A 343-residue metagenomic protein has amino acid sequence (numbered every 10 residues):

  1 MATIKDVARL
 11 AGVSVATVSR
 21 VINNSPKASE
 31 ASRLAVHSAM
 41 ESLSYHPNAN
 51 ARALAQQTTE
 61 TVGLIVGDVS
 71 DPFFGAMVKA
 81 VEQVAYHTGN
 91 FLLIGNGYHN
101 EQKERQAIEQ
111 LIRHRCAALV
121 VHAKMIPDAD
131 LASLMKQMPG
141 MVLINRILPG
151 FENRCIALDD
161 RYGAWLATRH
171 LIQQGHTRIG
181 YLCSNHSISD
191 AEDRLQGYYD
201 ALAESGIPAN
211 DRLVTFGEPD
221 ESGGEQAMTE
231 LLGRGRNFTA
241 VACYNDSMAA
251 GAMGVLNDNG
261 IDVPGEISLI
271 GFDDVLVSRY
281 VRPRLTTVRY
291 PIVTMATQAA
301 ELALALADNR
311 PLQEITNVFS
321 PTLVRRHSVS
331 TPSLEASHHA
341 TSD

Functional and structural regions predicted by a protein language model:
M1-E60, D343: N-terminal helix-turn-helix DNA-binding module of bacterial transcription factors
L34, H46-Q110, H114-A118, Q196-D200: Amphipathic helical "hinge" segments at domain boundaries
A35, F73-H87, G163-H170, S189-P208 (+3 more regions): Short, solvent-exposed amphipathic alpha-helices that sit in or adjacent to ligand/effector-binding or catalytic
H99, A117-L166, S187, I207 (+2 more regions): Flexible loop/hinge segments that line or gate small-molecule binding clefts
I156-Y181, Q196, D200, E221-E230 (+2 more regions): Hydrophobic alpha-helical segments within soluble ligand-binding/sensing domains
A167-S205, R212, I315-S328: An alpha-beta-alpha
T177-R178, A209-L213, D262-S268: Short acidic capping loops at alpha-helix termini that bridge into adjacent secondary structure
T229-D343: Flexible loop/turn connectors
